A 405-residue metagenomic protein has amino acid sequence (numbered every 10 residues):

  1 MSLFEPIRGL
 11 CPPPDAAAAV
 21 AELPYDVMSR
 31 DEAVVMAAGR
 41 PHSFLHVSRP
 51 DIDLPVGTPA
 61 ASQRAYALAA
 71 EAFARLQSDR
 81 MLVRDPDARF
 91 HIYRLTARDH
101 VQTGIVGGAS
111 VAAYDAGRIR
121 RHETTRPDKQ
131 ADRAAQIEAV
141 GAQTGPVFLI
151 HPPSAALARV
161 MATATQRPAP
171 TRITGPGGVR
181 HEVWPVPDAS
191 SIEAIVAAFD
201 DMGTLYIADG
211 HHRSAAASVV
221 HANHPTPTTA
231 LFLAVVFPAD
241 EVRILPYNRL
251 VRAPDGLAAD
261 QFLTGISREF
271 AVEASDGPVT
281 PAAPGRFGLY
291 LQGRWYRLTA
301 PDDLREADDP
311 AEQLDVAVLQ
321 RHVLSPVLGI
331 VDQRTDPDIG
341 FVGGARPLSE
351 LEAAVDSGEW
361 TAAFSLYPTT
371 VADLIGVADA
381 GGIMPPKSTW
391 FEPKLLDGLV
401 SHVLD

Functional and structural regions predicted by a protein language model:
M1-D405: Surface-exposed, charge/polar-rich loops and edge strands
